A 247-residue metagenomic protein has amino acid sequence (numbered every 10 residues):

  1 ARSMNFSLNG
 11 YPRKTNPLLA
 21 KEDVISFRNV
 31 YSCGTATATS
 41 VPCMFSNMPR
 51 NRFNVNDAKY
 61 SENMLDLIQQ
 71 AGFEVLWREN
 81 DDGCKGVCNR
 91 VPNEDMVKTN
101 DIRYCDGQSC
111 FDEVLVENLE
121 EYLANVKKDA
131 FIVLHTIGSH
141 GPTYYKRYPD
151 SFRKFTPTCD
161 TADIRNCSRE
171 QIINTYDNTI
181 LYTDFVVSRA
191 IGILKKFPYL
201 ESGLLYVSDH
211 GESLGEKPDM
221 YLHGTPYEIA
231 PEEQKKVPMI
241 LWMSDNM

Functional and structural regions predicted by a protein language model:
A1-M247: Catalytic domains that recognize anionic headgroups
